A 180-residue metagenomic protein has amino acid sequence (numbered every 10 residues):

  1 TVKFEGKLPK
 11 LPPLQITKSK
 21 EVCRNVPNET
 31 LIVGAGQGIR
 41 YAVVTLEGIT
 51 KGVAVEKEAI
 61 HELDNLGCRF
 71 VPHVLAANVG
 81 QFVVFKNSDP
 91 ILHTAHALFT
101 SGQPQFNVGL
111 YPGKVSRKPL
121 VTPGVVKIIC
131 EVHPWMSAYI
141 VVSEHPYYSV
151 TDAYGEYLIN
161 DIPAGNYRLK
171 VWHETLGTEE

Functional and structural regions predicted by a protein language model:
V2-E180: Extracytoplasmic copper-binding redox domains, predominantly the cupredoxin/blue-copper superfamily
